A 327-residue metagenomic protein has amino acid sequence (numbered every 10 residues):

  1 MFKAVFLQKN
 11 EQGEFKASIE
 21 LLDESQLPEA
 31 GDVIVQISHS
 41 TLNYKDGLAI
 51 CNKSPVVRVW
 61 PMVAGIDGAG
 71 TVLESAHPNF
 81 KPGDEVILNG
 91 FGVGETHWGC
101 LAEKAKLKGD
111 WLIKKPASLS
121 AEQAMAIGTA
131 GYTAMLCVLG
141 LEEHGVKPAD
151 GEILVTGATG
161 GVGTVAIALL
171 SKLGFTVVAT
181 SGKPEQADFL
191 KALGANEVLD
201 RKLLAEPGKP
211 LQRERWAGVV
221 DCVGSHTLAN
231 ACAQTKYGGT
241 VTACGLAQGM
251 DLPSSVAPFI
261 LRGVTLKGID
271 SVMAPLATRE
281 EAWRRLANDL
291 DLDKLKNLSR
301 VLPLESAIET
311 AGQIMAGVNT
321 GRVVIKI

Functional and structural regions predicted by a protein language model:
Q26-T41, K53-V93: Glycine-rich beta-strand-centered segment in the early N-terminal region that forms part of a ligand/cofactor-binding
D84-E85, K104, E152, K172 (+1 more regions): Residue-level marker of beta-strand positions
N89-L154: NAD(P)H dinucleotide-binding glycine-rich loop of Rossmann-like/cofactor-binding domains, especially the beta1-alpha1
L101, G182-F189, M250-V256: Short, glycine/polar-rich helix-capping loops at beta-to-alpha or helix-loop-helix junctions that flank or form
G131-Y132, G157-T164, G224: Glycine-rich NAD(P) Rossmann-fold beta1-alpha1 loop
S171-T227, R284: Adenosine-nucleotide cofactor-binding segment
H226-L292, I327: Glycine-rich phosphate-binding loop and adjacent beta-alpha segment of Rossmann(oid) nucleotide-cofactor-binding
A277-I327: C-terminal hydrophobic helical "lid"/dimerization subdomain of Rossmann-like NAD(P)H-dependent oxidoreductases
